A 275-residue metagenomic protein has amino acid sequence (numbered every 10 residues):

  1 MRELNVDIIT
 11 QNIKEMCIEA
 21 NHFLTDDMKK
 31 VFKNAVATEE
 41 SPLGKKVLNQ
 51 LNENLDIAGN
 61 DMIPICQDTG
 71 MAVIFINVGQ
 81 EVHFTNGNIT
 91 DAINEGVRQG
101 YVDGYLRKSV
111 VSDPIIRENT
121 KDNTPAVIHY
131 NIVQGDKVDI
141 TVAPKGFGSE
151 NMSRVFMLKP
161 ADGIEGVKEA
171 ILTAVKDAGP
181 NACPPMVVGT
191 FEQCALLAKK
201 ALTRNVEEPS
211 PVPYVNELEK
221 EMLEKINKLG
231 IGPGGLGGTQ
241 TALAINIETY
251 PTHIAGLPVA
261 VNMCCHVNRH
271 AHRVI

Functional and structural regions predicted by a protein language model:
M1-I275: Non-transmembrane, aqueous-exposed alpha-helical and coiled segments at domain scale
